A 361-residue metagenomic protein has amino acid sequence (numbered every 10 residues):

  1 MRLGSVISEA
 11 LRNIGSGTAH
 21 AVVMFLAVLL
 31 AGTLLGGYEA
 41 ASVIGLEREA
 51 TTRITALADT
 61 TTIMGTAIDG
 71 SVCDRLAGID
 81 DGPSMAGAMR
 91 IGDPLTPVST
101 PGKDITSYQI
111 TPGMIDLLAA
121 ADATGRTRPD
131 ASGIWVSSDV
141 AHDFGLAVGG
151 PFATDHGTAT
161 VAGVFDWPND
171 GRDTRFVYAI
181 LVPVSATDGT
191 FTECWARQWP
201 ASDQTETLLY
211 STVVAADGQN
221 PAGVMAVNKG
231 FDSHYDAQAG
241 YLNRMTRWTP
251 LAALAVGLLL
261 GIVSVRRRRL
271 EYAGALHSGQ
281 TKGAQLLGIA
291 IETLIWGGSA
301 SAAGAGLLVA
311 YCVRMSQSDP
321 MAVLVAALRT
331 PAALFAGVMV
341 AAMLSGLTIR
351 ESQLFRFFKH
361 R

Functional and structural regions predicted by a protein language model:
M1, V43-P112: Membrane-proximal extracellular/periplasmic loop immediately following the first transmembrane helix
L3-T18: A short amphipathic helical element positioned immediately N-terminal to and/or at the very start of a transmembrane
L11, H20, L30-A58, G70 (+1 more regions): Alpha-helical transmembrane segments
E39-A40, P250-A273, Q285, A290: A hydrophobic alpha-helix feature that marks transmembrane segments and, especially, their cytosolic C-terminal ends
L76-P83, R90-S233: Basic-flanked hydrophobic alpha-helices used for secretion and membrane insertion
A215-A253, V263-S264: Peri-transmembrane interface segments
G274-A342: Transmembrane alpha-helical interface segments in multi-pass membrane proteins
A333-R361: C-terminal membrane-exit region of the final transmembrane helix in multipass inner-membrane proteins
